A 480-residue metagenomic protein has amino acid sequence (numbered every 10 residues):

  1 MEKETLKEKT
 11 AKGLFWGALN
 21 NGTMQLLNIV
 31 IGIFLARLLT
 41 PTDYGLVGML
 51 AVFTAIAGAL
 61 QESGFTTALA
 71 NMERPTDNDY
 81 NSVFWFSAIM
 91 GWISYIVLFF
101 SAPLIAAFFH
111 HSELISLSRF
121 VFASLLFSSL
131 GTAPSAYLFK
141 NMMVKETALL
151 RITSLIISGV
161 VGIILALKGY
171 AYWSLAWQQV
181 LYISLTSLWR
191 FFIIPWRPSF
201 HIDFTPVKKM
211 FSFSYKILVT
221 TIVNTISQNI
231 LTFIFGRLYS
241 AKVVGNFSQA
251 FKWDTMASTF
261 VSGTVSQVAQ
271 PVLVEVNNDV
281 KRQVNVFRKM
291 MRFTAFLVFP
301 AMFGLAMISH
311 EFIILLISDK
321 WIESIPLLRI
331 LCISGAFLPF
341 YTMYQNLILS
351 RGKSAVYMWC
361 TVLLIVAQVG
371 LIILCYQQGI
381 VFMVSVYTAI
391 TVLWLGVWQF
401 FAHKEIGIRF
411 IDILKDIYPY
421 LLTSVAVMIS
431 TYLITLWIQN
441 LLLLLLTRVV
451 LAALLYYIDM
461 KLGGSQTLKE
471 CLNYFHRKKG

Functional and structural regions predicted by a protein language model:
M1-I29, T67-W85, L114, K145-E146 (+3 more regions): N-terminal membrane topogenesis motif
M1-L6, T10, K145, L188-N229 (+5 more regions): Interhelical loop/hinge segments that connect adjacent transmembrane helices in multipass membrane
E2-E4, H403, I408-F410, I417 (+1 more regions): Membrane-proximal transmembrane or re-entrant/amphipathic helices at the cytosolic face
L6-F65, M90-A102, R119, S124 (+4 more regions): Signature of the first transmembrane helix
K7, A11, A68-D77, F127-L150 (+6 more regions): Membrane-interface junctions at transmembrane-helix termini in multi-pass inner-membrane proteins
G13-N28, L175-Y182, T186, R190 (+5 more regions): Transmembrane helical elements of multi-pass membrane transporters/channels
N28, A59-D77, L138-K140, A250 (+2 more regions): Helix-loop junctions and terminal segments of transmembrane helices in multi-pass membrane transport/translocation
I115-F122, L150-P195, K209-F213, T220 (+6 more regions): Hydrophobic alpha-helical transmembrane segments
